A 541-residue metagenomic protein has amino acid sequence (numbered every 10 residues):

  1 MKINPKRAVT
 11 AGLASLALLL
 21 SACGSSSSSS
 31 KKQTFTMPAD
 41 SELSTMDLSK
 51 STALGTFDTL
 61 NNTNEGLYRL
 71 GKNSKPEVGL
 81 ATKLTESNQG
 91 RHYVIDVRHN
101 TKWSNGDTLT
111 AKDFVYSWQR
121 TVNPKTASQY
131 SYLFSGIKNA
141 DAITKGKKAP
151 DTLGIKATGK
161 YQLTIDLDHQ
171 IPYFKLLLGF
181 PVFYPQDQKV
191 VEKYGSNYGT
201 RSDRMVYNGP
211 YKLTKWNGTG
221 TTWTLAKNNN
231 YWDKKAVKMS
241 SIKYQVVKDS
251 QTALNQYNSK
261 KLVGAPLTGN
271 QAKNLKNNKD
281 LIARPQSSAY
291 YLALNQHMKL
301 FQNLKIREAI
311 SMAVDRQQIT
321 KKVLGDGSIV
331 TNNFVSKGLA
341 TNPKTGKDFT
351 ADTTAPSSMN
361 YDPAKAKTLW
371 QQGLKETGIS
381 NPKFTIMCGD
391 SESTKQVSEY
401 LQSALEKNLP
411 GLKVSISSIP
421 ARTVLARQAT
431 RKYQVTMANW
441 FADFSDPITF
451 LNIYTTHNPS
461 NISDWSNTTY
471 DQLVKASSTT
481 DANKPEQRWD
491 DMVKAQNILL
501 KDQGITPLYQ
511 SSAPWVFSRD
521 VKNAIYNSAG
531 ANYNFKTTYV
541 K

Functional and structural regions predicted by a protein language model:
A39-N88, Q119, V206: N-terminal lobe/hinge region of extracytoplasmic solute-binding protein
T82-Y130, T164, L300: Aromatic- and charge-enriched surface segment that lines or borders ligand/interaction sites
Q129-K189: Surface-exposed binding/hinge segments that line and control ligand-binding clefts or catalytic entry sites
Q170-V237, S241, Q251: Gly/Pro-rich hinge or "lid" segments in bacterial periplasmic/extracellular proteins
G218-G220, P363-A442, A513: Ligand/substrate-recognition segments at binding pockets and active sites
N228-K273: Ligand-site clamp/hinge motif
V330-Q372, S393-K395: Structural transition elements
S358, G411-V424, L451-S518, K541: Extracytoplasmic/peripheral linker and loop segments enriched in polar/acidic and small residues with frequent Thr/Pro
